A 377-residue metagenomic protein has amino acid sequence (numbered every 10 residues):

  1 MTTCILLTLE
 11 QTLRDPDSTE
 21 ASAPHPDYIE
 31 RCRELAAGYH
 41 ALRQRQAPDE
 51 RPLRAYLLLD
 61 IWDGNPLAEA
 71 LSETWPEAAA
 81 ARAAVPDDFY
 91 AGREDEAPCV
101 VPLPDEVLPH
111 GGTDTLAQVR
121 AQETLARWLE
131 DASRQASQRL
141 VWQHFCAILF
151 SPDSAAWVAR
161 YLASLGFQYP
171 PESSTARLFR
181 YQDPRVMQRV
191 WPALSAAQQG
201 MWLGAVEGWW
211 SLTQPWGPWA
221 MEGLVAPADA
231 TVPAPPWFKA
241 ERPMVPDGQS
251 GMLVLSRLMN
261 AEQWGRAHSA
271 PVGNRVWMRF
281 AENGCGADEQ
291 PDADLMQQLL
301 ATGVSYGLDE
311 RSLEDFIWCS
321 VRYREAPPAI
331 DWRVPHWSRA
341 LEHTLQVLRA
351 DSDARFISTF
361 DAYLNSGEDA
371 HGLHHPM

Functional and structural regions predicted by a protein language model:
M1-D95, C99-M377: A contiguous, surface-oriented mixed alpha/beta subdomain in the mid-to-C-terminal portion of proteins that forms
